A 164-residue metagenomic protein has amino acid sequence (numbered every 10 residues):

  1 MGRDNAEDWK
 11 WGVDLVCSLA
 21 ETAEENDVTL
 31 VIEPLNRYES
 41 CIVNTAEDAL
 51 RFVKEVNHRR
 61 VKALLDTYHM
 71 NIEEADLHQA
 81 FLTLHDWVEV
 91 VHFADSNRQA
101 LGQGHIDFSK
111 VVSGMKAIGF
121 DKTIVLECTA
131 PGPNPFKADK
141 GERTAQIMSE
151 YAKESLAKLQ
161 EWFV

Functional and structural regions predicted by a protein language model:
M1-K62, I72-E74, Q146-Y151: Active-site acidic/histidine proton-transfer and metal-coordination neighborhood in alpha/beta enzyme cores
V43, E47-L65, N71-V164: Histidine-acidic metal/acid-base catalytic patches
